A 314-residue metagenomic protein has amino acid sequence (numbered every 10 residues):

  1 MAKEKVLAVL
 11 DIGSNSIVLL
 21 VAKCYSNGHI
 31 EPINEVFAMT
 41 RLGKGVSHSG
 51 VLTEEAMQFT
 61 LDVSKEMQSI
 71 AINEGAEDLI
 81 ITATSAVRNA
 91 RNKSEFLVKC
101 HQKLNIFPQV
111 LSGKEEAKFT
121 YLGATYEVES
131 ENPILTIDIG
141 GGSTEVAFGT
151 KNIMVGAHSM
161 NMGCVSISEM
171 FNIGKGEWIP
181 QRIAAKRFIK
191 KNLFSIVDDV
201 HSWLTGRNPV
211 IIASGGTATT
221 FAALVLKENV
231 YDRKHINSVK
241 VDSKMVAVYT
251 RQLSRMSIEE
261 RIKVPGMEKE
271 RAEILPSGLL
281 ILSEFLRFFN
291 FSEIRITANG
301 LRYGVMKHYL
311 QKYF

Functional and structural regions predicted by a protein language model:
A2-E31: N-terminal basic/disordered segments at the start of proteins
E4-L7, K23, G45-A76, T84-P133 (+2 more regions): Helical "lid/coupling" subdomains associated with nucleotide-phosphate turnover
A8-L10, I80, L135-I137: Short aromatic-hydrophobic micro-motifs that form the base-stacking/packing surface for donor nucleotide recognition
L20-V21, P32-V36, G156-S159: Beta-strand scaffold of nucleotide-dependent catalytic cores
N27-R41, D62-K65, A71-I72: Conserved ATP-binding subdomain of kinase catalytic cores across diverse folds
P133-T136, G140-S143, A147: A generic, well-ordered mixed alpha/beta core segment in the N-terminal half of proteins
